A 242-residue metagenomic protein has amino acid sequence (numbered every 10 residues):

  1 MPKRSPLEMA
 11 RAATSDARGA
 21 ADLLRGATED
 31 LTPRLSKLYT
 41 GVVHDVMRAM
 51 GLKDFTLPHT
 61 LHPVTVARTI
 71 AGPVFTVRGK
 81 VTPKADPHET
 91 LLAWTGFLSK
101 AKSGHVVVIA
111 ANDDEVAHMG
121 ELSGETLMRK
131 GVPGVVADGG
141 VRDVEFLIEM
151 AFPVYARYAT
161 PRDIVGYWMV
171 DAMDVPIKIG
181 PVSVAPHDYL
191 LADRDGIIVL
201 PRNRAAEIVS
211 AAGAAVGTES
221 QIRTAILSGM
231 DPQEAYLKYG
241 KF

Functional and structural regions predicted by a protein language model:
P2-P186, L200-F242: Feature captures the catalytic cores and cofactor-binding loops of soluble hydro-lyases/lyases that act on carboxylate
L190: C-terminal binding/interaction regions
D193: Beta-strand-loop-alpha-helix segment that lines the small-molecule cofactor/substrate pocket of alpha/beta enzymes
G196-I198: Channel- or pocket-lining gating/hinge segments that regulate access to a cavity or pore
